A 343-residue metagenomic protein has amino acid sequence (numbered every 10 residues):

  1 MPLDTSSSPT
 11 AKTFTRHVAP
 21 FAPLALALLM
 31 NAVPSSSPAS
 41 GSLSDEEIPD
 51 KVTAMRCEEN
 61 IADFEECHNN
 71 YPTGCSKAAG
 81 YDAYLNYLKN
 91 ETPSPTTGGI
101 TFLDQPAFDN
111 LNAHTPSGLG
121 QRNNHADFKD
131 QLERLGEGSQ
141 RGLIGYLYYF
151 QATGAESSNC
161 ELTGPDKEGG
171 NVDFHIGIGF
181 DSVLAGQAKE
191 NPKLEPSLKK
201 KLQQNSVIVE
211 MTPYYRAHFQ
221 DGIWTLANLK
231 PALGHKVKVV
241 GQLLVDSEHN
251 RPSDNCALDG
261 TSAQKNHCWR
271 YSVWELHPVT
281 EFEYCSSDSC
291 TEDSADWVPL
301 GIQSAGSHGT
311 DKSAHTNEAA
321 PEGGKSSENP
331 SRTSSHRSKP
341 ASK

Functional and structural regions predicted by a protein language model:
M1-R16: N-terminal secretory signal peptides that target proteins for export/translocation
T10, H17-V18, A32, P340: Detector for intrinsically disordered, low-structure N-terminal pre-sequences
T15-R16, S307, A314, S335: Intrinsically disordered, low-complexity cationic segments
P20-N31: Bacterial N-terminal signal peptides
A32-G41: Signal peptide processing junction and immediate N-terminal pro/mature segment of secreted/exported proteins
S36, E318-A319: N-terminal start and proteolytic maturation junction detector
S40-N317: OB-fold and OB-like single-stranded nucleic-acid-recognition modules and their adjacent interaction interfaces
E322-K343: Polycationic, low-complexity disordered segments in secreted or periplasmic proteins
